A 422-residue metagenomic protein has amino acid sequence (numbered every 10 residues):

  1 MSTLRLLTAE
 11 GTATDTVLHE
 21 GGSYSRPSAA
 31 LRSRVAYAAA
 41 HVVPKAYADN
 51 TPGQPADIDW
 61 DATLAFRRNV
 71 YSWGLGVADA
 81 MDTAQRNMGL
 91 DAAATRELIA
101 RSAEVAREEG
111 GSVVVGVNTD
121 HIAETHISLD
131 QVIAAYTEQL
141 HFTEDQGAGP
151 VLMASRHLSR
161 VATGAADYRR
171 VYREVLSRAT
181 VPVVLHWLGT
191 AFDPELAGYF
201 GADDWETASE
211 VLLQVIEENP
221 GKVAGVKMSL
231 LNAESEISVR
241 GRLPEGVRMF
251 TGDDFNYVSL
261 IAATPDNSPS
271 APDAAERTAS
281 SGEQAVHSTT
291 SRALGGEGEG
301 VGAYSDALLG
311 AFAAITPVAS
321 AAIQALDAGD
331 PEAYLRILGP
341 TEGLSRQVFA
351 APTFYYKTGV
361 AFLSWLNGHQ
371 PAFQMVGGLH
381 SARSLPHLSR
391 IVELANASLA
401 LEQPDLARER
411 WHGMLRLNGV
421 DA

Functional and structural regions predicted by a protein language model:
S2-A46, N50-T51, V286, S291 (+2 more regions): C-terminal alpha-helical cap/extension of soluble enzyme domains
L4-P27, L31-E206, G377-R383, L399-D421: Active-site beta->alpha loop and helix N-cap motifs at the rims of alpha/beta catalytic domains
A39-P44, W73-D79, V113, Q146-P150 (+5 more regions): Short amphipathic alpha-helical segments, especially helix-boundary/capping motifs
A84, D91, L98, A123 (+10 more regions): Short, surface-exposed, charged/polar-biased interaction segments
L129-D145, A165-A179, G201-E218, E236-F250 (+5 more regions): A short, terminal or domain-edge coil/loop segment
V184-T278, G282-F354: Catalytic alpha/beta core domains of metabolic enzymes, predominantly
